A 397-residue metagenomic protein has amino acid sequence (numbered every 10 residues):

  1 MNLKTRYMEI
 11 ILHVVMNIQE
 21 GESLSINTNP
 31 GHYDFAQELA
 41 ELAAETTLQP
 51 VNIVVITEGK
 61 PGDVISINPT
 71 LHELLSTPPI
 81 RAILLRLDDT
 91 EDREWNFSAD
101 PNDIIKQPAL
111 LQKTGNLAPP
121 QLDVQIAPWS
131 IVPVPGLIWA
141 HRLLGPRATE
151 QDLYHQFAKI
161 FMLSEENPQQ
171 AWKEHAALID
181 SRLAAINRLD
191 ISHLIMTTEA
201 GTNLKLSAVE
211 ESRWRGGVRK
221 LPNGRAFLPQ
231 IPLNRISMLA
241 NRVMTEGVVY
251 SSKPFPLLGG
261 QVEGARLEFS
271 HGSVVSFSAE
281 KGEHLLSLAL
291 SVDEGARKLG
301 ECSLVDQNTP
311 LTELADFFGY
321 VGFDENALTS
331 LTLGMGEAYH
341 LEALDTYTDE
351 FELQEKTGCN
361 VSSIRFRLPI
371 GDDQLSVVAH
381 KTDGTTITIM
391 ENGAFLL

Functional and structural regions predicted by a protein language model:
M1-E246, L396-L397: Active-site bordering "gate/hinge" segments that shape substrate access to catalytic or cofactor-binding pockets
E9, N187-L189, L258-Q261, G295 (+2 more regions): Short solvent-exposed loop/turn micro-motifs enriched in small/polar/acidic residues
S25, I195, K205, V248-Y250 (+4 more regions): Structured core elements
G31-H32, D88-E91, G136, G201 (+8 more regions): Short, glycine-/Ser/Thr-/acidic-enriched flexible segments
L239-E294: Long, well-ordered mid-to-C-terminal structural blocks that present hydrophobic/aromatic surfaces
M244-E246, V262-G264, H271-V274, R297-E301 (+4 more regions): Active-site lining segments that contact anionic ligands and/or coordinate catalytic metals
S276-L344: Dual-mode signal for accessory low-complexity, basic/Gly-rich regions
E352-L397: Extended hydrophobic packing segments that form well-structured cores
